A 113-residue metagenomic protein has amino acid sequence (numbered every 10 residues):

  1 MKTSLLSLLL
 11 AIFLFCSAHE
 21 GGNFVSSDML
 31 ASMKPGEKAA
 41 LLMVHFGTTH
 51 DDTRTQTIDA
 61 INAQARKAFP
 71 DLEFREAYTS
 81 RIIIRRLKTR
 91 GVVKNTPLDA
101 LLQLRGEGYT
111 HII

Functional and structural regions predicted by a protein language model:
M1-S7: Positively charged n-region of N-terminal signal peptides that target proteins for export
S7-F13: Bacterial N-terminal signal peptides
A18-I113: Active-site-proximal alpha-helix that buttresses catalytic centers in soluble enzyme cores
